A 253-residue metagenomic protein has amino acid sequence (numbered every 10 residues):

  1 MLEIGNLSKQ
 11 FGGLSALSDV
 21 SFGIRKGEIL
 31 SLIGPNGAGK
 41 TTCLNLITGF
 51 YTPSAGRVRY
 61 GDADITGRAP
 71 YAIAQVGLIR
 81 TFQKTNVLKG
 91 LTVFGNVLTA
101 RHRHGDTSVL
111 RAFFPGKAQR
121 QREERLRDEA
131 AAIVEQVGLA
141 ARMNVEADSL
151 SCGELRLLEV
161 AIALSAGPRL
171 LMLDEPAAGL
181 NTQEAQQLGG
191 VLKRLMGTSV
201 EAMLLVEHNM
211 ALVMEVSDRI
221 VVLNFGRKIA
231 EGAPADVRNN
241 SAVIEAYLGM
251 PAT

Functional and structural regions predicted by a protein language model:
M1-T253: Glycine-rich phosphate-binding loops of nucleotide-dependent enzymes
